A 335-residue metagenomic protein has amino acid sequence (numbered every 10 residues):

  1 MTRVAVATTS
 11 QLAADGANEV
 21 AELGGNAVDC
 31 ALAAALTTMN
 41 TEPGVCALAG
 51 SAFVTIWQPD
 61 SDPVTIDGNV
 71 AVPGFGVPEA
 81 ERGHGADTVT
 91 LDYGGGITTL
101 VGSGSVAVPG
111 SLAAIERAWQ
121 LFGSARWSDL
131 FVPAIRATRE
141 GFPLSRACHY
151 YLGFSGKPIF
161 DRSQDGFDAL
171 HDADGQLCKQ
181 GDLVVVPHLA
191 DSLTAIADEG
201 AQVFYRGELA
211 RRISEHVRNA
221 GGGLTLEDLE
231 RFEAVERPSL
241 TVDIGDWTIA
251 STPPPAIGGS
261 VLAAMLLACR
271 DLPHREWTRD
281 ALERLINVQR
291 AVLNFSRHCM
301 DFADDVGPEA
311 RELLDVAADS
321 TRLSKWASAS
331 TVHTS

Functional and structural regions predicted by a protein language model:
M1-E19, A27-E199, F204-R206, R211-I249 (+1 more regions): Noncatalytic scaffold domains of N-terminal-nucleophile
A34, A114, A118, A268 (+2 more regions): Stable alpha-helical structural segments in soluble proteins, enriched in small hydrophobic residues
Q120-A125, D198-A201, C269-E276, R297-M300: Short helix-capping/linker segments at secondary-structure and domain boundaries
D246, M265, V292: Hydrophobic, well-ordered secondary-structure elements that form the walls of internal hydrophobic environments
A250, I257-S260, A264, A268-D271 (+1 more regions): Extended, domain-scale alpha-helical bundle/helix-rich regions
L272-S335: Internal maturation/activation junctions in enzymes
